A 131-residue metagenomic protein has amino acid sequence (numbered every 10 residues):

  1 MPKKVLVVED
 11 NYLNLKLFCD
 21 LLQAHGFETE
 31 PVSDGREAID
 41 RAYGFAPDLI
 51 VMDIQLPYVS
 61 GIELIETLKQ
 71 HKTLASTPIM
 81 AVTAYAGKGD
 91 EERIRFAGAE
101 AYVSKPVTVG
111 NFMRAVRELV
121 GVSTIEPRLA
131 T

Functional and structural regions predicted by a protein language model:
E9: Conserved acidic carboxylate
L13, D34-E37, S60-E66: Acidic catalytic/metal-coordinating carboxylates
K16-A24: Charged docking surfaces used in two-component/phosphorelay signaling
G26-S33, R41: Short hydrophobic/Thr-rich beta-strand motif most characteristic of the beta2 strand and flanking loop of CheY-like
F45-V51, L56: Active-site beta3 strand of CheY-like receiver
P57, A75, G87: The feature encodes the CheY-like receiver
V107-V116: C-terminal output helix
